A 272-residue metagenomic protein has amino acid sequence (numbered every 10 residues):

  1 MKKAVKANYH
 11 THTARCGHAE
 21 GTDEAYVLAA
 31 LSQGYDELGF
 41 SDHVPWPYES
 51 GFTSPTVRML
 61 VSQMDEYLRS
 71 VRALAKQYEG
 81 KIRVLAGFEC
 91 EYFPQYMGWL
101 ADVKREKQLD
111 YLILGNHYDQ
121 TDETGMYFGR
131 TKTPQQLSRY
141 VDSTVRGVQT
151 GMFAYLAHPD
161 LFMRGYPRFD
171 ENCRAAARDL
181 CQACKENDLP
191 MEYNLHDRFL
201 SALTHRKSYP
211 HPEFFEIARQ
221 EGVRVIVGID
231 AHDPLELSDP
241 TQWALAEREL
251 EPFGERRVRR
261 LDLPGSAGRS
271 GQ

Functional and structural regions predicted by a protein language model:
M1-P94, K104, Y166-P167, E171-A175 (+7 more regions): An N-terminally biased module of ancient metal coordination in phosphate/nucleic-acid-related enzymes
H10, A30, L112, H158 (+2 more regions): Conserved, mostly hydrophobic/aromatic
L31, R105, V148-Q149, R219 (+1 more regions): Non-catalytic positions within long, well-ordered alpha-helices that form the structural scaffold/packing of enzyme
L38-F40, L112, L156, M191 (+2 more regions): Hydrophobic residues within beta-strands of alpha/beta enzymes
F52-T56, G129, H205-P212, P240-A244: Short low-complexity, flexible loop/linker segments enriched in glycine and/or proline with clustered acidic
V57-N187: Extended substrate/RNA-proximal surfaces in nucleic-acid metabolism proteins
R168, N172-D239, R248, F253-R256: Active-site-adjacent C-terminal substructures of enzyme catalytic domains
S238-Q272: Mid-to-C-terminal alpha-helical segments outside catalytic/metal-binding sites
